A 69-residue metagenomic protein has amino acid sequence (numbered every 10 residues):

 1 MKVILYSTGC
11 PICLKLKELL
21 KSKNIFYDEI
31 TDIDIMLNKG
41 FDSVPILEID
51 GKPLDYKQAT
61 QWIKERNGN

Functional and structural regions predicted by a protein language model:
M1-F26: Local sequence-structure signature of Cys/Sec-based thiol-disulfide redox active-site neighborhoods
E18-L20, D42, G68-N69: Surface-exposed beta-strand edges and their flanking turn/coil or helix-capping segments
K21, D34, Q61-E65: Polar/charged alpha-helical tracts
F26-D34: A short beta-strand-loop structural module common to alpha/beta enzyme folds
D34-I35, G51: Positions that flank functional sites
L37-N38, L54: Short secondary-structure boundary/hinge segments and terminal tails
K39-L47: Structural micro-motif
E48-N69: Non-catalytic, surface beta->alpha helical segment in thiol-disulfide oxidoreductase systems
